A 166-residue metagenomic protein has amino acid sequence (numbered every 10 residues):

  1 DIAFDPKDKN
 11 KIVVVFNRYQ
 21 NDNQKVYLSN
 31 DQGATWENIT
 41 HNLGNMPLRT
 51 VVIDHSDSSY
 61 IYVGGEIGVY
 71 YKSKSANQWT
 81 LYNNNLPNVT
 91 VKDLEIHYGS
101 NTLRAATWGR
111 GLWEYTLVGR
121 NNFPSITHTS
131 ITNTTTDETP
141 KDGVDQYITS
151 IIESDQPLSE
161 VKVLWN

Functional and structural regions predicted by a protein language model:
I2-K7, V51-S56, E95-G99: Structural signature of eukaryotic scaffold interfaces centered on beta-propeller domains
R18-Y19, I67, G109, V118: Residue-level signature of beta-propeller blades and closely related beta-rich strand-turn architectures in secreted
Q24-L28, G68-Y70, G111-W113: A short loop-to-beta-strand structural motif that recurs across blades of beta-propeller domains
S29-N30, W36, Y71-K74, Y115 (+1 more regions): Conserved Ser/Thr-centered positions that define the repeating blades of beta-propeller domains
T40-V52, W79-Y98: Conserved blade-ending motifs and adjacent loop-strand segments that build the rim/top face of beta-propeller domains
N85-R120: Blade-level signature of beta-propeller repeat domains, shared across WD40, Kelch, NHL, RCC1 and BNR/Asp-box propellers
R120-N166: Glycan-association/targeting regions that enable binding to alpha-glucans and other polysaccharides
